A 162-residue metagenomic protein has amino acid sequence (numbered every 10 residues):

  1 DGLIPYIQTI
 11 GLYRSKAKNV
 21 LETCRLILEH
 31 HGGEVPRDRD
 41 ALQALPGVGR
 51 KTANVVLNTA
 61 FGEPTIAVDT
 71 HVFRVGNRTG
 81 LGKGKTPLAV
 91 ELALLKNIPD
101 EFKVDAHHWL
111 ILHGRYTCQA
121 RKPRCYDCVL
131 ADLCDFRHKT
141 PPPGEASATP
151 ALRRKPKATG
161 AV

Functional and structural regions predicted by a protein language model:
D1-A148, L152-K155: Catalytic cores of DNA base-excision repair glycosylases
R154-V162: Long, low-complexity, intrinsically disordered segments
